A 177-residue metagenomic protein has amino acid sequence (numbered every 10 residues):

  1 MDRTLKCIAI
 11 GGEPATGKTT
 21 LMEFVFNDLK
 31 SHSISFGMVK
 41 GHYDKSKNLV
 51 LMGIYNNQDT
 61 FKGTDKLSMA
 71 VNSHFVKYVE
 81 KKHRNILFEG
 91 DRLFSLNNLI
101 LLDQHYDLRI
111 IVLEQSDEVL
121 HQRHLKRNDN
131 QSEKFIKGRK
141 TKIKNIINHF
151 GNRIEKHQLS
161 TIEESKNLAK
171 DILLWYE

Functional and structural regions predicted by a protein language model:
I10: Hydrophobic anchor at the beta1->P-loop junction of P-loop NTPases
A15: Walker A (P-loop) phosphate-binding loop of P-loop NTPases
K18: Conserved lysine of the Walker
L21-M22: Post-Walker A alpha-helix
N27-M38: Post-Walker A helix-loop "phosphate-sensing" segment adjacent to the P-loop in P-loop NTPases
Y43-R92: Conserved nucleotide-sensing/catalytic segment adjacent to the nucleotide-binding pocket in NTP-handling enzymes
G90, Q104-H124: Conserved phosphate-donor/acceptor-positioning beta-strand/loop module used by diverse small-molecule
I147-E177: NTP-dependent small-molecule kinase module
